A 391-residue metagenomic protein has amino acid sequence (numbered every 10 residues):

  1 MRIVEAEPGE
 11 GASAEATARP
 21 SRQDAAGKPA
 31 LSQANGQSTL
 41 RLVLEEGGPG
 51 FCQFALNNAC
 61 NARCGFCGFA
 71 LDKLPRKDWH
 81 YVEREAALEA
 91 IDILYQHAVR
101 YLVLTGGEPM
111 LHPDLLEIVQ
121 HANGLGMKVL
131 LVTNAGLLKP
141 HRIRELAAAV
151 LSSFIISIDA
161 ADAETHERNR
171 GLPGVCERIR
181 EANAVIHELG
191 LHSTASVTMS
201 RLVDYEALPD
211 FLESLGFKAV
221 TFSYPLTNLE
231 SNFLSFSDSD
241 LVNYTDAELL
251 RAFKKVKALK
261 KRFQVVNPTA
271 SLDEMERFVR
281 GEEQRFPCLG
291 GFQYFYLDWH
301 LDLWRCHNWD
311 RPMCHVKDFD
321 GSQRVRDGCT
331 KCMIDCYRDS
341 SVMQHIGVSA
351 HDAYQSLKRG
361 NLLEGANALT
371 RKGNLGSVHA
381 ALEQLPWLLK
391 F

Functional and structural regions predicted by a protein language model:
M1-E46, R311-C314, Q323-F391: Radical SAM enzyme core and accessory elements
M1-S153, Q355, F391: Conserved alpha-helical substructure of the radical SAM core
M1-T17, D24, K128, A148-S152 (+4 more regions): Radical SAM enzyme [4Fe-4S]-AdoMet core and its adjacent flexible, acidic and glycine-rich loops/tails across
C52-Q53, K218-A219, K261-G360: Accessory C-terminal segments flanking Radical SAM cores
A70, T105, S157, S223 (+1 more regions): Conserved residues at the C-terminal ends of beta-strands
K73, E108, A160, L226 (+2 more regions): Flexible, active-site-proximal loop/turn residues at the rims of small-molecule/cofactor binding pockets and catalytic
L74, L111, K139, A163 (+3 more regions): Generic structural signal for helix capping and beta-alpha/helix-loop junctions
H141, T165-H166, E230-F233, H315-V316 (+1 more regions): Short, charged, surface-exposed secondary-structure boundary motifs
